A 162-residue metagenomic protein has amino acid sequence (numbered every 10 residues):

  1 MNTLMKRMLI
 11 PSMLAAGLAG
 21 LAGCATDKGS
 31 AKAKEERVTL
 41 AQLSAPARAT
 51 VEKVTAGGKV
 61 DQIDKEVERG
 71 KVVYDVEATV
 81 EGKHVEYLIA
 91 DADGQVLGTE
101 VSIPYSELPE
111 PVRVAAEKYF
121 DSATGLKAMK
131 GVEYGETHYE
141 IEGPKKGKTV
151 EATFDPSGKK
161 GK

Functional and structural regions predicted by a protein language model:
N2-S12: Bacterial N-terminal signal peptides that target proteins for export
G20-G23: C-terminal motif of bacterial Sec signal peptides marking the signal peptidase cleavage site
A25-D27: Bacterial signal peptide processing site
R37-D61, P104-A128: Short, non-transmembrane alpha-helical segments in secretory-pathway proteins
K59-T79, G125-E140: A cross-family detector of function-defining hotspots
K71-V101, G143-K162: Amphipathic N-proximal alpha-helical interface segments
R113, E117-V132, E136-T137, G143 (+1 more regions): Flexible "stalk/tail and boundary" regions
